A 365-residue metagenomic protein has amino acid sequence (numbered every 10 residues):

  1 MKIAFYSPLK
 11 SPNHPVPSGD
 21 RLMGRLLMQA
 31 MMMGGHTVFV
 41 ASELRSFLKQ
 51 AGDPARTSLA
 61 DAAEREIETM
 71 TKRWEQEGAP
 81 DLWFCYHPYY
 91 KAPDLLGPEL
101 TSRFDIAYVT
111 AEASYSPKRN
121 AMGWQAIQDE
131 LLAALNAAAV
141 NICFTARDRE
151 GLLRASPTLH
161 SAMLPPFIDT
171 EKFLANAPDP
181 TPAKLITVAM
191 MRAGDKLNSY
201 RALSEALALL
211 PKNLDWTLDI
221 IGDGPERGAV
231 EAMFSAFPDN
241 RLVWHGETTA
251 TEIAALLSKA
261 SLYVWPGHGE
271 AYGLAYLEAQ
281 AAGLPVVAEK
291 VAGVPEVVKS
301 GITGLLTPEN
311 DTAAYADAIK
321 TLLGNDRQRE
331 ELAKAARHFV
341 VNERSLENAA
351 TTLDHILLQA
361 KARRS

Functional and structural regions predicted by a protein language model:
N136-A175, K184-M190: Donor nucleotide-sugar binding/catalytic pocket of nucleotide-sugar-dependent glycosyltransferases
I168-P182, K196-N198, A255, A362: Acidic anion/phosphate-binding donor-loop and adjacent secondary structure in glycosyltransferase catalytic cores
A177-N198, S204-A208, D219: Conserved donor-binding/catalytic core segment of Leloir-type glycosyltransferases
G228-T251: Nucleotide-activated donor-binding/catalytic signature segment of Leloir-type glycosyltransferases, i.e., the conserved
H268: Aromatic "clamp/platform" in nucleotide-sugar-dependent glycosyltransferases that forms part of the donor/acceptor
P285-A288, V298: Short hydrophobic beta-strand element within catalytic cores of glycosyltransferases and related nucleotide-activated
S300-G301, L305-T312, T321-R327: Conserved acidic donor-binding segment of nucleotide-sugar-dependent glycosyltransferases
A314, T321, Q328-N342, T352-D354: A short, well-ordered alpha-helix in the C-terminal region of glycosyltransferases
